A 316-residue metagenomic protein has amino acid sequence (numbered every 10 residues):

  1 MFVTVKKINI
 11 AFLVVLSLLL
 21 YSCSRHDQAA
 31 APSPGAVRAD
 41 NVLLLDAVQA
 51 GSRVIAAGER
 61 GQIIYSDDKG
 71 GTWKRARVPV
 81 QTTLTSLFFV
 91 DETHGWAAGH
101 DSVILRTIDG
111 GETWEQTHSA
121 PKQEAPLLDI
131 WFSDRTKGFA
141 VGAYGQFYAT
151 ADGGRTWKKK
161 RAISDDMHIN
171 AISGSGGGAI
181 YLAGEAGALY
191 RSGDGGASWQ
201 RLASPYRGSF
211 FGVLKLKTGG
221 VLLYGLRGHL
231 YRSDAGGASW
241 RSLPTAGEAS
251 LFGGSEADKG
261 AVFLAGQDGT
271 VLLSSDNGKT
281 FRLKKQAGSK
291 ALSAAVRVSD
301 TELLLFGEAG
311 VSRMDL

Functional and structural regions predicted by a protein language model:
M1-F2, R313: Short hotspots in intrinsically disordered terminal tails
F2-F12: Bacterial N-terminal signal peptides that target proteins for export
A11-L19: Bacterial N-terminal signal peptides
C23-L316: Residue-level hotspots at or immediately adjacent to binding/recognition sites across diverse folds
